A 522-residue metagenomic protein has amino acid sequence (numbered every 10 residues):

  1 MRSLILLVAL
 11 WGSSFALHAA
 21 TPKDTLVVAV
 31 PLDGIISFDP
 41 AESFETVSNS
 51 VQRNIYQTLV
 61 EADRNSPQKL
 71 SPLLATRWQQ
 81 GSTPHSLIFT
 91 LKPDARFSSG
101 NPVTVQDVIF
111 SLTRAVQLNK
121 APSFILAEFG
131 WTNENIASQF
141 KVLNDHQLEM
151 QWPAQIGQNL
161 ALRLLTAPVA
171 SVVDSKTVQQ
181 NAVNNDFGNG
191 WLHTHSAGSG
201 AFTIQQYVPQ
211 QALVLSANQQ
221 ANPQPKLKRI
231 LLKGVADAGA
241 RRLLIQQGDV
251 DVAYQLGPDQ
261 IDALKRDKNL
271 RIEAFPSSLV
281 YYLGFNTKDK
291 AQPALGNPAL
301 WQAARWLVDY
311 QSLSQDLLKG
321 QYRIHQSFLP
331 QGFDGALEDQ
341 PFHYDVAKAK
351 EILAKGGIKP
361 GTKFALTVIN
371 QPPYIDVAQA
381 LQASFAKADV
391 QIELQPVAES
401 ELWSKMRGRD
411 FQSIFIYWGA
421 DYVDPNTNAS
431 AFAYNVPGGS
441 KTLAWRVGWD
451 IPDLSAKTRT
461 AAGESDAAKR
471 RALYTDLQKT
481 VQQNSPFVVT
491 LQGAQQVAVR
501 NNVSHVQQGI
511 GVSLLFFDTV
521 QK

Functional and structural regions predicted by a protein language model:
V27, T104-S111, D145-Q151, G200-A201 (+4 more regions): Alpha-helical secondary-structure segments
A29-S82, T113, H195-S199: N-terminal lobe/hinge region of extracytoplasmic solute-binding protein
R64, T166-P225, A347, E351: Gly/Pro-rich hinge or "lid" segments in bacterial periplasmic/extracellular proteins
T90, A127-Q180: Surface-exposed binding/hinge segments that line and control ligand-binding clefts or catalytic entry sites
G190, N218-A263, Q391-E393: Ligand-site clamp/hinge motif
V214-A221, G296-A383, K387-A388, G448-D450 (+2 more regions): Append "and occasionally in soluble cytosolic enzymes with long acidic Gly/Pro-rich linkers
Q302, Q391-L402, R407, I416 (+2 more regions): Extracytoplasmic/peripheral linker and loop segments enriched in polar/acidic and small residues with frequent Thr/Pro
V497-K522: Long beta-strand-rich cores associated with HINT superfamily self-processing modules
